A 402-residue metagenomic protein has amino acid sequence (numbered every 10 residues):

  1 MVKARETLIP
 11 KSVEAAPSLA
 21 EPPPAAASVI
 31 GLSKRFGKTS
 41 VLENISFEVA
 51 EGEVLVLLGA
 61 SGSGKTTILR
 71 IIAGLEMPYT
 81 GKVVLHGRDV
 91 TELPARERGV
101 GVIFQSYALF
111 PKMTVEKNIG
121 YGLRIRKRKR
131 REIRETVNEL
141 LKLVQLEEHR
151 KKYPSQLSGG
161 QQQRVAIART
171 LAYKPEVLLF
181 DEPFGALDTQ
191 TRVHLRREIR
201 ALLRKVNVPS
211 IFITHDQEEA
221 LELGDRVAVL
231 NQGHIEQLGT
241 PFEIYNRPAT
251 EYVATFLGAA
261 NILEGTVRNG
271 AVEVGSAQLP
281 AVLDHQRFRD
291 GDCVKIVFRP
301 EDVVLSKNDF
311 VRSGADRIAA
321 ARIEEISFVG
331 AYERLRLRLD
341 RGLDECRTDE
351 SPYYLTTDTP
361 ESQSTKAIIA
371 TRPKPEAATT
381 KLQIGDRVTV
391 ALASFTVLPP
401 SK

Functional and structural regions predicted by a protein language model:
V2-E6, A15, A260, A271-K402: Non-catalytic connector elements of ABC transporters
V54, A95-Y252: ABC ATPase nucleotide-binding domains
L58-A60: The feature captures the beta-strand-to-loop junction immediately N-terminal to the Walker
T66-L69, V165: ABC ATPase nucleotide-binding domain helices that frame the ATP-binding cleft
A73: Helix-to-loop junction immediately C-terminal to a conserved catalytic motif
G81-D89: Conserved ABC transporter NBD signature motif
